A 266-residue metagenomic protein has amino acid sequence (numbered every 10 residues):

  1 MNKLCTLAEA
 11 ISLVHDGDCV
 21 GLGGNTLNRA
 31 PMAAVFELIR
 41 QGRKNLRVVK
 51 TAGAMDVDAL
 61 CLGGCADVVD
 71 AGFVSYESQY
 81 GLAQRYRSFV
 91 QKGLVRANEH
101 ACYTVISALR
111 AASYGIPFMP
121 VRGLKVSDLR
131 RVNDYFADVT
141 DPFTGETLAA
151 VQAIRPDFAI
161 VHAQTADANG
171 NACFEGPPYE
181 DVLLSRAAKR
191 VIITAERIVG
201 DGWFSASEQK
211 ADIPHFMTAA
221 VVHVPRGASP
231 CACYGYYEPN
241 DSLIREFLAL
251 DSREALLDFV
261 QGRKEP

Functional and structural regions predicted by a protein language model:
M1-P266: Conserved alpha/beta enzyme-core scaffold
